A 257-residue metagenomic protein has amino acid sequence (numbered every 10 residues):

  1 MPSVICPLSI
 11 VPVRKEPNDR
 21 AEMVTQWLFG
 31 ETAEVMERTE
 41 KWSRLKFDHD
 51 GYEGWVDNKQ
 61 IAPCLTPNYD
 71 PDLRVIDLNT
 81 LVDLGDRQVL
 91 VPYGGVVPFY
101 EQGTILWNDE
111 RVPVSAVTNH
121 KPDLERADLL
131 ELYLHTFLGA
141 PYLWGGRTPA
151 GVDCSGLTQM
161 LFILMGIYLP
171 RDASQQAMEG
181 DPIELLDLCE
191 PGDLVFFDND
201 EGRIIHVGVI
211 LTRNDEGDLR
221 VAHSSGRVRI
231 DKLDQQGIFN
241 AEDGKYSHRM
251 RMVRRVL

Functional and structural regions predicted by a protein language model:
M1-P2, T25, T32, E40 (+1 more regions): Boundary regions of SH3-family modules and the immediately adjacent low-complexity/disordered segments in eukaryotic
M1-R14, P67-T80, M160-Q176, L211-T212: Short, basic/aromatic beta-hairpin or loop at an interaction surface
C6, V35, F99, F196-F197: A generic structural signal for residues embedded in beta-strands
I10, P63, I183, I210-L257: Aromatic- and glycine-rich peptidoglycan recognition patches
P17-E22, T80-R87, A177-L185: Short alpha-helix capping/helix-loop boundary micro-motifs
K46, H206-R213: Short beta-strand-centered aromatic/proline hotspots
Y142-P191: Catalytic cysteine-centered active-site loop
